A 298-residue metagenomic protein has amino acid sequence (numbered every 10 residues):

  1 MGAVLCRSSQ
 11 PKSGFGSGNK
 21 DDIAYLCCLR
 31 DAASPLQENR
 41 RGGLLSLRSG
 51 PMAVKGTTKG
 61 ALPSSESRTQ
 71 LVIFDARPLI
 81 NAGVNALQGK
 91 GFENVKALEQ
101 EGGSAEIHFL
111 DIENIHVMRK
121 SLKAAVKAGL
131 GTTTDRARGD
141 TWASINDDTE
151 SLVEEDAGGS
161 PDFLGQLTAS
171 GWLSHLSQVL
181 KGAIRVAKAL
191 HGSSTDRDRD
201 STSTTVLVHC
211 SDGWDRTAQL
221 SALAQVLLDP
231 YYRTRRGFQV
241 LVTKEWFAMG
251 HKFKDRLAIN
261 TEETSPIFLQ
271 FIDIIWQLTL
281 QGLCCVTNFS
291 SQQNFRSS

Functional and structural regions predicted by a protein language model:
M1-T205, A222-S298: Cys-dependent protein tyrosine phosphatase-like superfamily
L207-H209: Short hydrophobic/aromatic beta-strand immediately N-terminal to the Walker A/P-loop
S211-L223: Glycine-rich nucleophile elbow surrounding the catalytic serine of serine-hydrolase chemistry
